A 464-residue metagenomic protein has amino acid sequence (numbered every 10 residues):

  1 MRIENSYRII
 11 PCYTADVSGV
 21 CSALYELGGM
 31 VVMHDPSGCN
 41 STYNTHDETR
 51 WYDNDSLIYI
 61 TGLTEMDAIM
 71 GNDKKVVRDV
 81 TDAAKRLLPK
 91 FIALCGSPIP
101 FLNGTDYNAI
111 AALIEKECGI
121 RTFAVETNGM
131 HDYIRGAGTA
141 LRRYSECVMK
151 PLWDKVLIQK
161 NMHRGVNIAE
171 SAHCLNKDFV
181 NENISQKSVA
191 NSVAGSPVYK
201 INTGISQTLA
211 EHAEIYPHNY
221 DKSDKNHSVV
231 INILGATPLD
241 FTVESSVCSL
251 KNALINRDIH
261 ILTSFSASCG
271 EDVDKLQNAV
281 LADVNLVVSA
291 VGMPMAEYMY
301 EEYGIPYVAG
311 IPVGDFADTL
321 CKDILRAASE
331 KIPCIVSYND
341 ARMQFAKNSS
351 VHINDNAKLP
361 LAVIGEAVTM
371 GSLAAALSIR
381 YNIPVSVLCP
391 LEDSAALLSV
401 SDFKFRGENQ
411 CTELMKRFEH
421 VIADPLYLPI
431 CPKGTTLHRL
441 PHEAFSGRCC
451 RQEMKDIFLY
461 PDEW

Functional and structural regions predicted by a protein language model:
M1-W464: An N-terminal assembly and electron-transfer interface module characteristic of large anaerobic redox and radical
